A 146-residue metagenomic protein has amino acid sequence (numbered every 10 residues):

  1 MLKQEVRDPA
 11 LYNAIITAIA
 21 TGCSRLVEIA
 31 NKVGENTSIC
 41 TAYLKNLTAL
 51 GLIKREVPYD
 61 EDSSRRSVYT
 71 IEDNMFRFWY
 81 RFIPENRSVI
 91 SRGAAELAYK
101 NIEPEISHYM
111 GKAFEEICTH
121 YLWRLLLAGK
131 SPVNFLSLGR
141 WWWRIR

Functional and structural regions predicted by a protein language model:
M1-R77, R81: Interdomain hinge/linker elements that couple catalytic modules in large macromolecular machines
Y59, S67-R146: A cross-kingdom feature that marks ATP-driven nucleic-acid transaction machinery
